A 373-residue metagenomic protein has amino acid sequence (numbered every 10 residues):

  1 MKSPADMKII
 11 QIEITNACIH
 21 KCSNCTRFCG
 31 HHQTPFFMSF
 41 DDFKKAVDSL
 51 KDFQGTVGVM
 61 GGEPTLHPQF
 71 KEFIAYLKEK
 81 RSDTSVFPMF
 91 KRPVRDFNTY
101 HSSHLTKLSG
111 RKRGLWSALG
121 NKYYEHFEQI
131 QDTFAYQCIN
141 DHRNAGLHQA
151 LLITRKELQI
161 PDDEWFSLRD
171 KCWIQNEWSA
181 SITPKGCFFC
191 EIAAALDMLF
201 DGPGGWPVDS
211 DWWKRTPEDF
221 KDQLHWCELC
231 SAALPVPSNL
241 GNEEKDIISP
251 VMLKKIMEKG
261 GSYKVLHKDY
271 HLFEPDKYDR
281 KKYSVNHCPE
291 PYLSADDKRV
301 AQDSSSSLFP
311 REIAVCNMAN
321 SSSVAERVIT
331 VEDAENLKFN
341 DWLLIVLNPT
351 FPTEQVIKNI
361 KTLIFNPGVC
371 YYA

Functional and structural regions predicted by a protein language model:
M1-Y100, I248-F309, S323: Conserved alpha-helical substructure of the radical SAM core
D48, D52, L66-P184, F188-F189: Conserved AdoMet/S-adenosylmethionine-binding subsite of the radical SAM
Q54, A325, F339-N340, N366-Y372: Short, high-confidence coil segments that cap the C-terminus of an alpha-helix and link into the following beta-strand
V59, N340-F351: Short beta-strand-to-loop acidic/aromatic patch adjacent to the donor-nucleotide binding site
E63-P64, G120-N121, N348-P352: Acidic metal-phosphate-binding loop of nucleotide-sugar-dependent transferases
L115, P310-N317, E326-V328: Hydrophobic targeting segments
D162-K255: Accessory C-terminal segments flanking Radical SAM cores
E354-Y372: Conserved donor-nucleotide/metal-binding helix-loop-beta segment in metal-dependent transferases, i.e., the alpha-helix
